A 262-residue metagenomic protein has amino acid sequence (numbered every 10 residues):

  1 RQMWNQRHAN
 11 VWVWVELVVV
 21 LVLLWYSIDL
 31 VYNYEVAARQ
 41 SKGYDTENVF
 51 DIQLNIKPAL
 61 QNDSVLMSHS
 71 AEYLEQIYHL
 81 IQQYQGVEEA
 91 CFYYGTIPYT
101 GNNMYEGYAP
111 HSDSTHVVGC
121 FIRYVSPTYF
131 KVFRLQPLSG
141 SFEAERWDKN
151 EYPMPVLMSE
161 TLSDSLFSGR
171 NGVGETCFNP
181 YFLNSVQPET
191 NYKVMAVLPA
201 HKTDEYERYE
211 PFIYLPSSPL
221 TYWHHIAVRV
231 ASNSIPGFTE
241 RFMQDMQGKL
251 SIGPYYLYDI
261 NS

Functional and structural regions predicted by a protein language model:
R1-W4, I77: A short amphipathic helical element positioned immediately N-terminal to and/or at the very start of a transmembrane
Q6, I81-Q85, G169, K249: Acidic-histidine catalytic/liganding microenvironments
Q6-V36, Y44: Short, strongly hydrophobic transmembrane alpha-helices
E16, D51-L54, A90-Y94, G119 (+5 more regions): Short beta-strand segments
V31-H116, K149: Membrane-proximal extracellular/periplasmic loop immediately following the first transmembrane helix
Y34, I52, I81, V87-A90 (+5 more regions): Generic structural signal for small/hydrophobic residues in well-ordered secondary structure, especially within
Q82, P153, E160-L162, S185-S262: "Rare, low-scoring activations can occur in soluble or secreted enzymes where short amphipathic helices or signal
H116-E210: Hydrophobic secondary-structure segments that place a key small or acidic residue at a functional site
